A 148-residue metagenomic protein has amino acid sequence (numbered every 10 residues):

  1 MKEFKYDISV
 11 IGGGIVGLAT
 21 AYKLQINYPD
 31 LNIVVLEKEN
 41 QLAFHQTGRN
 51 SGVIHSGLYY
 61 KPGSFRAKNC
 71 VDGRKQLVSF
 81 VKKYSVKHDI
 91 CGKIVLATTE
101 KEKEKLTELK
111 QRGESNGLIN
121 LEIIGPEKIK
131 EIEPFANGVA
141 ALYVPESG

Functional and structural regions predicted by a protein language model:
K2-V16, V34: Beta1/beta-strand and adjacent pyrophosphate-binding region of the FAD-binding site in flavoprotein oxidoreductases
E3-K5, D30, C91, V139: A general structural motif
V16, T20, Q41: Conserved Rossmann-like nucleotide-cofactor binding loop
T20-A21, H45, L106, E133: Short glycine-/acidic-enriched loop or helix-start segments at secondary-structure transitions that form or flank
Q25-R49: Glycine-rich FAD pyrophosphate-binding loop
V34, A140-A141: Structural motif
G52-I132, G138: Dinucleotide-binding Rossmann-like beta1-alpha1 core, especially the glycine-rich loop that anchors the ADP
L142-G148: Helical element adjacent to the flavin cofactor pocket in flavoenzyme catalytic cores
